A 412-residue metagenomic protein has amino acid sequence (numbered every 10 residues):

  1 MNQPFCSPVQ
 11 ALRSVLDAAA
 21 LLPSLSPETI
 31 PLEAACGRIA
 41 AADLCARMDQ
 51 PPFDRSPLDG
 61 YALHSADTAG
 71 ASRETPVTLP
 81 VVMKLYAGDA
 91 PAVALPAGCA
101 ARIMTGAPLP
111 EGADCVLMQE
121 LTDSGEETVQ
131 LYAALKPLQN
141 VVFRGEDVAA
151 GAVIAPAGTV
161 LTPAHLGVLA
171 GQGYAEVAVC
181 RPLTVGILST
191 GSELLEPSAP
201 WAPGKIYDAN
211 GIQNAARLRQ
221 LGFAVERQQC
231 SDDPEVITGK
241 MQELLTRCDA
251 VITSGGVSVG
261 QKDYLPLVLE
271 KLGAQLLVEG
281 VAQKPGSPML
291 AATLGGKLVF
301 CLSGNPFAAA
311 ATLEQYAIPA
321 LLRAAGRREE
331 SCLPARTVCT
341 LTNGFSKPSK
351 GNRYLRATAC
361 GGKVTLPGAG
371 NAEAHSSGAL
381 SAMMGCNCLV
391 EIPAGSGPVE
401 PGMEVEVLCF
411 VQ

Functional and structural regions predicted by a protein language model:
M1-V9, V177-L302, P306-T312: Helix-rich terminal scaffold detector
N2-Q3, A62-Q228, E373-A374, L389 (+1 more regions): Short, glycine/charged-enriched hinge/interface segments at domain edges or termini
P4, P8-L12, E28, L32 (+17 more regions): Generic structural signal for well-ordered, non-membrane alpha-helical segments in soluble metabolic enzymes
P4-S72: Intrinsically disordered, low-complexity, positively charged segments
V9, E28-E33, G37, A42 (+3 more regions): Flexible glycine/proline-rich
V15, G60, G151, I187 (+4 more regions): Residue-level signal for inorganic ion chemistry
V15-L22, Q172-A175, L194, R217 (+8 more regions): Change "in soluble alpha/beta enzymes" to "in soluble alpha/beta proteins
